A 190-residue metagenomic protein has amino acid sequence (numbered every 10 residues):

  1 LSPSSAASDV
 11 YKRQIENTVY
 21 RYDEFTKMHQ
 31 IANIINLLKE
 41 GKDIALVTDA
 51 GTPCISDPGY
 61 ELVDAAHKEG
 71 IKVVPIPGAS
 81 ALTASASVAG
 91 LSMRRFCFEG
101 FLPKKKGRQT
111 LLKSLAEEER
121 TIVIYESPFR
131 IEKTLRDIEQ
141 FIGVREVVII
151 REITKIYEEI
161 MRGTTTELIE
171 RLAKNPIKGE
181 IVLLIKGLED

Functional and structural regions predicted by a protein language model:
L1-A7, Y11: Single conserved hydrophobic/aromatic residue that forms the stacking wall/gate of nucleotide- or nucleobase-binding
R21, P75, C97-G100, I124 (+1 more regions): Structural signal for conserved beta-strand scaffold positions within catalytic alpha/beta enzyme cores
Y22-T26, L102-P103: Conserved helicase motor
H29-I34, G107-L111: Short acidic active-site motifs
I31-S80: Glycine/small-residue-rich loop that forms an oxyanion/phosphate-binding "nest" at active or ligand-binding sites
K39-D43, T121-D190: A contiguous loop/helix-start segment that scaffolds small-molecule binding in enzyme catalytic cores
E61-E118: Class I SAM-dependent methyltransferase SAM-binding "motif I" and its flanking Rossmann-like core
